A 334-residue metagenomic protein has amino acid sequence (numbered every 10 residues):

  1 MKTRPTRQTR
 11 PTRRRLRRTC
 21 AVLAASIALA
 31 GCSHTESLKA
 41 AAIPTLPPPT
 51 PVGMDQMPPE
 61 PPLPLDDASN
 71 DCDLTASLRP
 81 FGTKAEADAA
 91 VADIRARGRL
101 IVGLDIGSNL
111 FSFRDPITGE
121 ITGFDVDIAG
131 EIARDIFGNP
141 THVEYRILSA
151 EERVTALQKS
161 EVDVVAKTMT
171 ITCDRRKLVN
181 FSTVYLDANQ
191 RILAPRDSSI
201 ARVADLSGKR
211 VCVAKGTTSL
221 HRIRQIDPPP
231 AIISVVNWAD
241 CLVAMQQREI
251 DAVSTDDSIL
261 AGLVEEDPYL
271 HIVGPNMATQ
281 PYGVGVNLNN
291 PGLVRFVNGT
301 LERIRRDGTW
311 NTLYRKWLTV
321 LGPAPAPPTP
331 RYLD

Functional and structural regions predicted by a protein language model:
I27-G31: C-terminal motif of bacterial Sec signal peptides marking the signal peptidase cleavage site
S33-E36: Bacterial signal peptide processing site
P44-V165: Extracytoplasmic small-molecule ligand-binding "clamshell" domains of the periplasmic binding protein/Venus flytrap
T50-A85, T217, V284-G322: Extended ligand-binding regions for polar small-molecule ligands
I101-L104, T122, V203-S219: Short loop->beta-strand "edge-of-pocket" segments that line small-molecule binding or catalytic clefts across diverse
G130, R134, T141-D205: Acidic, polar ligand-binding/catalytic clefts
T168-K177, A239, Q246-T279: A ligand-binding cleft/hinge motif common to bilobed small-molecule-binding domains
L186-A194, A261-T300, V320-D334: Periplasmic-binding protein-like
